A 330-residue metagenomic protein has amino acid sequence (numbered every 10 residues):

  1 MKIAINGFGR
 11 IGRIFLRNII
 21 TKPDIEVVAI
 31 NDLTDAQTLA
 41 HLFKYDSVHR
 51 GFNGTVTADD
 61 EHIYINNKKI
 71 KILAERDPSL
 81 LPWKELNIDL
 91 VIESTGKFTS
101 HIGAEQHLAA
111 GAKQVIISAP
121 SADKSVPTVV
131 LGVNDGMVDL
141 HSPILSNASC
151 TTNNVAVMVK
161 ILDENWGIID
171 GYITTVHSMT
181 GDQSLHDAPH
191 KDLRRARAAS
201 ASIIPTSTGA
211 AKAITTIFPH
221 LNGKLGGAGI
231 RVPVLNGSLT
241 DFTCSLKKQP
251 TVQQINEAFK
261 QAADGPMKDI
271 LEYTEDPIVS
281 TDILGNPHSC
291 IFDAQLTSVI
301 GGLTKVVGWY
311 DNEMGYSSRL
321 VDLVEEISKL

Functional and structural regions predicted by a protein language model:
M1-A196, S298, D322: N-terminal Rossmann-like NAD(P) cofactor-binding subdomain of oxidoreductases, focused on the glycine-rich
N6, T34-Q37, L86, I102 (+9 more regions): Conserved active-site and cofactor/substrate-binding residues in soluble primary-metabolism enzymes
I14, N18, H41, Q106 (+5 more regions): Alpha-helical scaffold segments in soluble metabolic enzymes
N18, K22, L33, Y45-D46 (+11 more regions): Change "in soluble alpha/beta enzymes" to "in soluble alpha/beta proteins
I63, V129-L131, I144, H186 (+5 more regions): Short clusters of hydrophobic/aromatic residues that line enzyme substrate/ligand-binding pockets
H141-S142, A198-S200, G237-D241, L303-K305: Short, solvent-exposed beta-strand edge segments and adjacent coil->beta transition regions
E164-L235: Acidic, glycine-rich segments within the central catalytic cores of soluble metabolic enzymes that bind/position
G227, L239, T243-L330: C-terminal active-site/capping subdomain that shapes the small-molecule cofactor and substrate pocket of enzyme
